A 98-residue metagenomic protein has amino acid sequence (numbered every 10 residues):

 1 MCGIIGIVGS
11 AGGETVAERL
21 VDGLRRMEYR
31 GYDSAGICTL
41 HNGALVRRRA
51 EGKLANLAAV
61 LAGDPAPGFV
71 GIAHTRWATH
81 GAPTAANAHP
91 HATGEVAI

Functional and structural regions predicted by a protein language model:
M1-I98: N-terminal glutamine amidotransferase
